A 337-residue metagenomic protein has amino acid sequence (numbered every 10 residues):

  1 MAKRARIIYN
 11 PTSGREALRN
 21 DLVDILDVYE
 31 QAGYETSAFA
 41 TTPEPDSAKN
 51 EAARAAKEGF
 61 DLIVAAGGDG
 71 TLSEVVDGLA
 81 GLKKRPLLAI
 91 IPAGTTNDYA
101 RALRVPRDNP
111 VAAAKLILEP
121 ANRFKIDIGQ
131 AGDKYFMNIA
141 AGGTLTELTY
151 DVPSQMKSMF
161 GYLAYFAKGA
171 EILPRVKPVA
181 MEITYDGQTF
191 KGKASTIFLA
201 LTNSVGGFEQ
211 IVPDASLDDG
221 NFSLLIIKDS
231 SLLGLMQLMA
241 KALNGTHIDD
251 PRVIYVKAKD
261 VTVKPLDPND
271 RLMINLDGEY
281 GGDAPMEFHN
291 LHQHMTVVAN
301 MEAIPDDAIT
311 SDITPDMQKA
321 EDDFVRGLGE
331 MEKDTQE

Functional and structural regions predicted by a protein language model:
M1-I63, I304, T314-P315, K319-D322 (+1 more regions): ATP/NTP phosphate-donor binding region
P11, A66-G68, I91-A93: Glycine-rich beta-strand-to-loop/alpha-helix junction loops that act as flexible
A32, F39-T42, G81-S195, L199: Catalytic core of DAGKc-family lipid kinases
T71-K83: Short Gly/Thr/Asp-enriched flexible loops that form oxyanion-binding sites at enzyme active sites
A141, L145, F198-I211, E279-Y280: Glycine-rich phosphate/pyrophosphate-binding beta-alpha loops
M156-A164, L199, P213-G234: Gly/Ser/Thr-rich active-site loops/lids in small-molecule metabolic enzymes that frequently grip phosphoryl groups
Y185, S216, I226-E337: ATP/nucleoside-binding phosphotransfer catalytic cores, i.e., glycine-rich phosphate-binding loops
